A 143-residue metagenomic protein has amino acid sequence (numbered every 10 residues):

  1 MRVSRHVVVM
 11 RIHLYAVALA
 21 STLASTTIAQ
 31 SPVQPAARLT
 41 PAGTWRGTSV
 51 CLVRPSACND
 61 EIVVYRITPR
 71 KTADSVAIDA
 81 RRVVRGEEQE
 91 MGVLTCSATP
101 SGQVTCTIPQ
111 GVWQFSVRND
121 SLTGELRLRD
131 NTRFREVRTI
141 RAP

Functional and structural regions predicted by a protein language model:
M1-M10: N-terminal secretory signal peptides that target proteins for export/translocation
V7, L14, E61, S75 (+5 more regions): Short linear motifs in intrinsically disordered/low-complexity regions
H13-A24: Bacterial N-terminal signal peptides
T27-I28: Sec/Tat signal peptide C-region and signal peptidase I cleavage site
S31-V64, T95-P143: Beta-sheet ligand-binding and adhesion/scaffold domains
S56-T95: N-terminal glycine/threonine-rich, aromatic-flanked beta-hairpin/loop signature
